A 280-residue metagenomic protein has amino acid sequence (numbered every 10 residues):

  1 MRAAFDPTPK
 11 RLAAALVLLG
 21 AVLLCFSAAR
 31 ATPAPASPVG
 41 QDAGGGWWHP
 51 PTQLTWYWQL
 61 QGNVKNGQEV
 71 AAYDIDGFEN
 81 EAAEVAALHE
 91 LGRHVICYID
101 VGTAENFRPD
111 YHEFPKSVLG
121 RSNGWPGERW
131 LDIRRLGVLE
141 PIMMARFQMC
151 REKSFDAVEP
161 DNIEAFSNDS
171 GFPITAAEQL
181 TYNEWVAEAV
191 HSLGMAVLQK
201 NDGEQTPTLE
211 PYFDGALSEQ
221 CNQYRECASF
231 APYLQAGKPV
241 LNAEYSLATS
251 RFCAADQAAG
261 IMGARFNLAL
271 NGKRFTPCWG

Functional and structural regions predicted by a protein language model:
A3-L16: Bacterial N-terminal signal peptides that target proteins for export
A4-D6, R30-P35, H112: Compositionally biased, intrinsically disordered/low-complexity regions enriched for serine, proline and threonine
R11-L12, A31, H94: Hydrophobic alpha-helical segments, especially transmembrane helices and their immediate juxtamembrane helical caps
A15-F26: Bacterial N-terminal signal peptides
L24-Q41: C-terminal region of N-terminal signal peptides and the immediate post-cleavage residues of exported proteins
S37-G280: Glycan-processing catalytic domains of CAZymes
